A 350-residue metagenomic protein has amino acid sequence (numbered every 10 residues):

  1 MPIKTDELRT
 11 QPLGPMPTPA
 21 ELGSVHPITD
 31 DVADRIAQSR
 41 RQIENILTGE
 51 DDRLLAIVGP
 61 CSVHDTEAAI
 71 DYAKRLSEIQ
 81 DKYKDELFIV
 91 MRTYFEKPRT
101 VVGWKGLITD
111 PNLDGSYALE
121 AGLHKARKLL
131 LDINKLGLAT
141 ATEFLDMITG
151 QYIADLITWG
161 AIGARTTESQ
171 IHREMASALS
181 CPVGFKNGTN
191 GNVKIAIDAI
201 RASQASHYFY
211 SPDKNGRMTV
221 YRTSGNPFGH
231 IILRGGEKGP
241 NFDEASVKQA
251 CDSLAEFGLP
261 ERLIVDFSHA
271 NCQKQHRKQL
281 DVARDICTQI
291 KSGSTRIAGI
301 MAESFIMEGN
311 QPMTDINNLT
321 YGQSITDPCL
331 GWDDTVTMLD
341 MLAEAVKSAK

Functional and structural regions predicted by a protein language model:
P2-E7, A73, E86-F242, S246-V247 (+8 more regions): Active-site-facing alpha/beta catalytic cores
R9-L47: N- or domain-start disorder-to-order transition segments that initiate the globular core
P19-P27, T223-E237, L319, Q323: Gly-rich Lys/Arg/Thr-decorated short loops/hinges at beta-loop-alpha junctions or inter-strand turns that position
L55-A68, D327: Conserved phosphate/anionic-ligand binding catalytic regions in large, soluble enzymes, centered on
G59, V265, G331: Conserved, mostly hydrophobic/aromatic
R234-G236, N241, Q249-I264: A contiguous, surface-oriented mixed alpha/beta subdomain in the mid-to-C-terminal portion of proteins that forms
F305-S348: Internal helix-turn-beta structural module
